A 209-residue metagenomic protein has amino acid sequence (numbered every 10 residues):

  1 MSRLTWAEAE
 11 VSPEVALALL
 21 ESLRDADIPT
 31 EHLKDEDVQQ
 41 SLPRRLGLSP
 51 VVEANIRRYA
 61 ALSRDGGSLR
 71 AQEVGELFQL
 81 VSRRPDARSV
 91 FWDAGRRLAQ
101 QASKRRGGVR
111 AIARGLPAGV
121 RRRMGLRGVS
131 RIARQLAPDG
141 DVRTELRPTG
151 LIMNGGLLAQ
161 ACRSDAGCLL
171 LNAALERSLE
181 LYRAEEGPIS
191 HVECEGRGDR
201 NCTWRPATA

Functional and structural regions predicted by a protein language model:
M1-P148, L158-A166, G198-D199, A209: N-terminal accessory segment detector
P138-E195: Short, hydrophobic/π-rich interface segment
P188-T208: Beta-rich nucleic-acid/ligand-interaction surfaces
